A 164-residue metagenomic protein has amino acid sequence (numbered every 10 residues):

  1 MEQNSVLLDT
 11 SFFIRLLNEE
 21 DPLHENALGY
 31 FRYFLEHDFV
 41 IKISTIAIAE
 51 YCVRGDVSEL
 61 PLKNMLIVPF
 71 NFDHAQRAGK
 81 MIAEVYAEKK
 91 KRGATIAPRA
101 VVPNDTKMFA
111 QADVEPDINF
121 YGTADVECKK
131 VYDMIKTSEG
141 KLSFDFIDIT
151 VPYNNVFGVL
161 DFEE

Functional and structural regions predicted by a protein language model:
M1-K42, C52-M65, T150, N154-E164: Short, well-structured N-terminal submotif of metal-dependent ribonuclease cores
M1-Q3, E115-E164: Acidic, PIN/NYN-like endoribonuclease modules and their adjacent C-terminal/linker elements
T10, T45, V101-F109, D125: Conserved glycosyltransferase catalytic-site signature
F13, I48, A75, C128-K129: A generic structural signal for short hydrophobic patches within well-formed alpha-helices
I46, L66-R99: Acidic catalytic patch
L60-P69, T137-K141: Active-site regions of enzymes building and remodeling cell-envelope glycoconjugates
P98-F120: Acidic, metal-associated active-site segment
